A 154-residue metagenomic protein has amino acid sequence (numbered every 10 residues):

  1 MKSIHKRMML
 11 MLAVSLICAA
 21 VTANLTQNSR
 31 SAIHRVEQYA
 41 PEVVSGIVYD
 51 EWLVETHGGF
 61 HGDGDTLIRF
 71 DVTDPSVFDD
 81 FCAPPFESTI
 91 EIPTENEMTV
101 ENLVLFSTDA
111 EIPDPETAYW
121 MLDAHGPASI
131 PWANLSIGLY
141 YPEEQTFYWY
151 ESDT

Functional and structural regions predicted by a protein language model:
M1-L16: N-terminal Sec-pathway targeting helices
H5-M8, S31, D74, Y141: Poly-acidic low-complexity segments
M8-M9, R35, W52-E55, M121-A124: Short secondary-structure boundary micro-motifs
V14, A20-V21, Y119: Intrinsic disorder/low-complexity segments
C18-T89: N-terminal export/targeting and maturation segments
T89-T154: Functional cores of ribonucleases/endoribonucleases
